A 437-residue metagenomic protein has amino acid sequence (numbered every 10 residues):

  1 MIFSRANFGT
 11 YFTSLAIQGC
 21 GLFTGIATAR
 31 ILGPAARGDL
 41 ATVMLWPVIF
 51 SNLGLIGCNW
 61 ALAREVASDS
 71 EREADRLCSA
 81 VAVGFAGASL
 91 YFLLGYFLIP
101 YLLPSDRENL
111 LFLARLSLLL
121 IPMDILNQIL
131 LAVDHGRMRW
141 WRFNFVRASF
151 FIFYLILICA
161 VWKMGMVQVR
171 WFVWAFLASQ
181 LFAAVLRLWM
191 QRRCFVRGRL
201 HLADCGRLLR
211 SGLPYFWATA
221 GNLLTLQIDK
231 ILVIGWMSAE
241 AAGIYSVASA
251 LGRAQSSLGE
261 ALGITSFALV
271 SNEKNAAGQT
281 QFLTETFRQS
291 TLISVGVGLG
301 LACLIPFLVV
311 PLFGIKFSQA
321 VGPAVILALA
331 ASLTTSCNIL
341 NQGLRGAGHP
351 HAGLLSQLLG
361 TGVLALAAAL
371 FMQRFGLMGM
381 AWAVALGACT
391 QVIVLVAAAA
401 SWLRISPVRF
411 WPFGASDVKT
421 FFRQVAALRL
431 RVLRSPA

Functional and structural regions predicted by a protein language model:
M1-F3, W141, G165, V169-F176 (+4 more regions): Interhelical loop/hinge segments that connect adjacent transmembrane helices in multipass membrane
I2-N59, Y96, L120, L155 (+3 more regions): Signature of the first transmembrane helix
S4, E65, M123-F145, L329-L359: Membrane-interface junctions at transmembrane-helix termini in multi-pass inner-membrane proteins
A6-I17, G21, T42-V43, S51-P100 (+3 more regions): Membrane-water interface segments that mark the loop-to-transmembrane alpha-helix transition
A6-L22, S149-F150, Y154, F172-R187 (+4 more regions): Transmembrane helical elements of multi-pass membrane transporters/channels
G25, N52-S70, G136, A248 (+2 more regions): Helix-loop junctions and terminal segments of transmembrane helices in multi-pass membrane transport/translocation
I99-S117, C303-T335, M378: Interfacial segments at transmembrane-helix termini and the short loops linking adjacent helices
R115, N144-R193, L359-V363, L377-S401: Hydrophobic alpha-helical transmembrane segments
